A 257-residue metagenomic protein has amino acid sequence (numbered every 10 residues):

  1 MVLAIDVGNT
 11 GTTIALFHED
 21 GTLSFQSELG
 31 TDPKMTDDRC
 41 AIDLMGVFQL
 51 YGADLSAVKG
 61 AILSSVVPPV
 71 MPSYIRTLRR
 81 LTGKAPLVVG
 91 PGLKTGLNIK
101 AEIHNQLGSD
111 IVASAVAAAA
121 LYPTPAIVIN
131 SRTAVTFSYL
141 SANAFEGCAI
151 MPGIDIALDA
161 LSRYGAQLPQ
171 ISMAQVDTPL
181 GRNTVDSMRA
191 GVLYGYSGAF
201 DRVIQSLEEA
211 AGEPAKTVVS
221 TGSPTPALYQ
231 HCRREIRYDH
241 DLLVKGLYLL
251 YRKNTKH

Functional and structural regions predicted by a protein language model:
M1, A57-K59, T124-P125, P214-K216: Short coil/turn segments at beta-strand junctions that form active-site/ligand-binding loops
M1-F25, A118, Y122-F145, L161 (+1 more regions): Gly/Thr-rich phosphate-binding beta-strand-loop-beta motif of the actin/hexokinase/Hsp70
M1-V89, L93: N-terminal glycine/serine-rich phosphate-binding loop of ATP-dependent small-molecule kinases, especially carbohydrate
D32-D38, L107-S109, S114, A120-P123 (+3 more regions): Glycine-rich phosphate-binding loop plus the immediately following alpha-helix
Q49, Y196-A210: A short, acidic, amphipathic alpha-helical segment used as a generic capping/interface helix at domain edges
Y51-Q106, N143-C148, G153-I154, R182-L193 (+3 more regions): Short beta-strand-loop/turn "lid" adjacent to the catalytic site in phosphate-handling enzymes
Y51-S56, L121-P123, A210-E213: Glycine-rich phosphate-binding loop signature in dinucleotide/nucleotide-binding domains
A211-H257: Long hydrophobic alpha-helical segments typical of transmembrane helices together with their membrane-interfacial
